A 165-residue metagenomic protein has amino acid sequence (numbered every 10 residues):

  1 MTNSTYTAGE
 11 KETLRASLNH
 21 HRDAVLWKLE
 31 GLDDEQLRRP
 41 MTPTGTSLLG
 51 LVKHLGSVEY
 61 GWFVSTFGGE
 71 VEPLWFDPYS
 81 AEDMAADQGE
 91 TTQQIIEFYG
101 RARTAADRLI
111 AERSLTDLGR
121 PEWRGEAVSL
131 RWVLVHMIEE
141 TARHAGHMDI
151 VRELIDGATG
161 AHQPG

Functional and structural regions predicted by a protein language model:
T2-S4, A8-A81, P121-G165: Short, contiguous alpha-helical
E82-P121, S129-I138: Acidic/histidine-rich alpha-helical segments that form the ligand environment of transition-metal centers
